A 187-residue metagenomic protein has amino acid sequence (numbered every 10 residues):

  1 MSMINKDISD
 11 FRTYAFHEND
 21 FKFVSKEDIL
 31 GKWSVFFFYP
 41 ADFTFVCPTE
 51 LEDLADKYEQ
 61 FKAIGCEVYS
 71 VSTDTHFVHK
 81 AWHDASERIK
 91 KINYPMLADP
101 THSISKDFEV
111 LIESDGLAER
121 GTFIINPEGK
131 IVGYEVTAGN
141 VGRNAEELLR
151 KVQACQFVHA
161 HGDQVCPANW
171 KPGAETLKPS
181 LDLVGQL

Functional and structural regions predicted by a protein language model:
M1-L187: Chalcogenol-based redox active-site neighborhoods
